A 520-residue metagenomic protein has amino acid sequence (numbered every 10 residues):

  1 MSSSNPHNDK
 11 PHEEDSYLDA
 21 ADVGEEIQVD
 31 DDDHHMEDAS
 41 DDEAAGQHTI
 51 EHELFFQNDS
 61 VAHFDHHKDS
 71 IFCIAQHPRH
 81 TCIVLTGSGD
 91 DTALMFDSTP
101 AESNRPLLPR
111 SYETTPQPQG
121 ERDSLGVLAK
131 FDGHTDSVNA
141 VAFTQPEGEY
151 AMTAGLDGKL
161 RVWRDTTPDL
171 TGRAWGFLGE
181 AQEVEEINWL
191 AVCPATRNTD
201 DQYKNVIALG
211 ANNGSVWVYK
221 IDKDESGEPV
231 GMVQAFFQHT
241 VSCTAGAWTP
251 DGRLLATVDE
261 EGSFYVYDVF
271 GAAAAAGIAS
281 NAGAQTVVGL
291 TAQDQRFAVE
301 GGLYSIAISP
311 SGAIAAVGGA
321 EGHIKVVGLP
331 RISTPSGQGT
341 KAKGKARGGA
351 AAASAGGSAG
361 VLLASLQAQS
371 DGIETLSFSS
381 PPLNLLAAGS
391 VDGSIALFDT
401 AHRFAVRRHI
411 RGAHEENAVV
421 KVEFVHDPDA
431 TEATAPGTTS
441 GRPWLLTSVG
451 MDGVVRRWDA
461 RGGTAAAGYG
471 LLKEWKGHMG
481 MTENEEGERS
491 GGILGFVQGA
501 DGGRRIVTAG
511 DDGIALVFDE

Functional and structural regions predicted by a protein language model:
M1-S60: Acidic, serine/threonine-rich intrinsically disordered low-complexity regions
F64-I71, Y112-E113, S124, F131-V138 (+10 more regions): WD40/WD-repeat beta-propeller blade N-cap
A75-T81, V141-G148, A191-K204, T240 (+6 more regions): Loop/turn segments within WD40 beta-propeller blades
L85-D123, T166-T171: Beta-propeller domains
G87-D90, A154-D157, G210-N213, V258-E261 (+5 more regions): Conserved strand-to-loop turn within each blade of WD40 beta-propeller repeats
A93-D97, L160-R164, V216-K220, F264-D268 (+4 more regions): WD40-repeat beta-propellers
G495-E520: Blade-level signature of beta-propeller repeat domains, shared across WD40, Kelch, NHL, RCC1 and BNR/Asp-box propellers
